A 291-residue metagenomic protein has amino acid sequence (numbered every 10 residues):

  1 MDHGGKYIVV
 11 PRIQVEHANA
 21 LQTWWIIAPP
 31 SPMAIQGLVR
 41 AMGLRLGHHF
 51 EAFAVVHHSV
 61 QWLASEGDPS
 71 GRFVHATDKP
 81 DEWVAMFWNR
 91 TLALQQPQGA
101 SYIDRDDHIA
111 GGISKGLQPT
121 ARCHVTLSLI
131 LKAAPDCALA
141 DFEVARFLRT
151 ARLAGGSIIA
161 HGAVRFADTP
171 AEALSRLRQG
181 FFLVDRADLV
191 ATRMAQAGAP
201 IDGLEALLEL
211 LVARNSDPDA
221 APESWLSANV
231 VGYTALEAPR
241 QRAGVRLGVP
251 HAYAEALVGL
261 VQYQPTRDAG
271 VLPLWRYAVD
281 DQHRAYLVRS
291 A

Functional and structural regions predicted by a protein language model:
M1-G5, T120-C123: Short glycine/proline-enriched loop/turn "hinge" motifs that connect secondary-structure elements and lie
D2-D68: N-terminal ordered "arm"
Y7, F50-F53, F73, W83 (+6 more regions): Phenylalanine-focused residue identity feature
A20-L21, W25, K79, V84 (+2 more regions): Acidic, low-complexity intrinsically disordered regions
I27-A28, S65, M86, T91 (+2 more regions): Enriched - but not universal
A64-G116: A broadly used, surface-exposed interaction patch
Q96-A291: Internal, well-folded beta-alpha domain core
